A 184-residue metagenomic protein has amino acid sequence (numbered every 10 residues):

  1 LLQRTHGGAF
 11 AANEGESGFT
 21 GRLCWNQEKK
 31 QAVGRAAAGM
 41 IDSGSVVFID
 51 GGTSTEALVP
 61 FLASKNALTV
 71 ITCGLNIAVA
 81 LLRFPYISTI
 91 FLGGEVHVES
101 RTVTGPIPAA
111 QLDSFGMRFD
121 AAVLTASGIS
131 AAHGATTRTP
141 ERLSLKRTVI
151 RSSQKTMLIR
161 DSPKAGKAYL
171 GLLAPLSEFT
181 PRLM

Functional and structural regions predicted by a protein language model:
L1-G52, V59-A67, I71, V79-Y86: HTH-adjacent hinge/linker in prokaryotic transcriptional regulators
R4, L75-M184: Conserved phosphate- and dinucleotide-binding cores of soluble alpha/beta proteins, encompassing both enzyme active
